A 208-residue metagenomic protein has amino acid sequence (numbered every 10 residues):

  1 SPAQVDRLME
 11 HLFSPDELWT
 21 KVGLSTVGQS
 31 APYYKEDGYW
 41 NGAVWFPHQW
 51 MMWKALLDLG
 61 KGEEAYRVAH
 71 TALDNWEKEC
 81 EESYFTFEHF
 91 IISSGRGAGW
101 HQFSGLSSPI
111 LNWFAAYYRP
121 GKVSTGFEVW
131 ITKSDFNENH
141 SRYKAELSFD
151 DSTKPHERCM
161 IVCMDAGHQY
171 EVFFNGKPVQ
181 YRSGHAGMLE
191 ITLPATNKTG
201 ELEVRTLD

Functional and structural regions predicted by a protein language model:
S1-D16, G38-R142, F149-D151: C-terminal capping/lid segments that line or modulate ligand- or cofactor-binding pockets
W19-W45: Generic long, charged, amphipathic alpha-helical segments
V27, A55, M164: Histidine- and/or cysteine-centered catalytic micro-motif in compact active-site loops
V129-I131, A145-L147, I161, Y170-V172 (+2 more regions): Hydrophobic beta-strand residues in large extracellular and virion-surface proteins
D150-H168: Surface-exposed beta-strand/loop patches in extracellular or lumenal glycoproteins
F173-K177: Short strand-turn-strand beta-turns centered on an Asx-Gly dipeptide
G184-D208: C-terminal beta-strand-rich structural cap/linker in extracellular carbohydrate-active enzymes
